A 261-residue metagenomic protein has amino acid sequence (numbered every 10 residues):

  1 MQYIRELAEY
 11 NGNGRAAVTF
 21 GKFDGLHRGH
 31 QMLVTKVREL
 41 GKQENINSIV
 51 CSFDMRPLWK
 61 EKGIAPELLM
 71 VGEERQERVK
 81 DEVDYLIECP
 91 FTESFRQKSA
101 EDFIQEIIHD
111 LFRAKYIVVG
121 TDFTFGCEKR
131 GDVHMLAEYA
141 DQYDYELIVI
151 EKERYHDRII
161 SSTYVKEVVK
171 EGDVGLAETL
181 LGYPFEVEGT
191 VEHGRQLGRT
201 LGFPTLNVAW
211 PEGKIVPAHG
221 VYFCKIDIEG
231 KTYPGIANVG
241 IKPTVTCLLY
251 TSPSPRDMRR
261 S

Functional and structural regions predicted by a protein language model:
Q2-A8: Short acidic-hydrophobic, aromatic-tinged amphipathic segments that line or gate anion-handling sites
E9-V71: N-terminal catalytic cores of NTP/NDP-binding nucleotidyl/phosphoryl-transfer enzymes
H27, V79, I117, A177 (+1 more regions): Residue-level signal for inorganic ion chemistry
V50-I108: Active-site-proximal cofactor/substrate-binding loop regions of enzyme domains
Q97-P204: Classical nucleotidyltransferase
G194-S252, R256: Phosphate/ribose-recognition catalytic cores of enzymes acting on nucleotide-derived substrates
